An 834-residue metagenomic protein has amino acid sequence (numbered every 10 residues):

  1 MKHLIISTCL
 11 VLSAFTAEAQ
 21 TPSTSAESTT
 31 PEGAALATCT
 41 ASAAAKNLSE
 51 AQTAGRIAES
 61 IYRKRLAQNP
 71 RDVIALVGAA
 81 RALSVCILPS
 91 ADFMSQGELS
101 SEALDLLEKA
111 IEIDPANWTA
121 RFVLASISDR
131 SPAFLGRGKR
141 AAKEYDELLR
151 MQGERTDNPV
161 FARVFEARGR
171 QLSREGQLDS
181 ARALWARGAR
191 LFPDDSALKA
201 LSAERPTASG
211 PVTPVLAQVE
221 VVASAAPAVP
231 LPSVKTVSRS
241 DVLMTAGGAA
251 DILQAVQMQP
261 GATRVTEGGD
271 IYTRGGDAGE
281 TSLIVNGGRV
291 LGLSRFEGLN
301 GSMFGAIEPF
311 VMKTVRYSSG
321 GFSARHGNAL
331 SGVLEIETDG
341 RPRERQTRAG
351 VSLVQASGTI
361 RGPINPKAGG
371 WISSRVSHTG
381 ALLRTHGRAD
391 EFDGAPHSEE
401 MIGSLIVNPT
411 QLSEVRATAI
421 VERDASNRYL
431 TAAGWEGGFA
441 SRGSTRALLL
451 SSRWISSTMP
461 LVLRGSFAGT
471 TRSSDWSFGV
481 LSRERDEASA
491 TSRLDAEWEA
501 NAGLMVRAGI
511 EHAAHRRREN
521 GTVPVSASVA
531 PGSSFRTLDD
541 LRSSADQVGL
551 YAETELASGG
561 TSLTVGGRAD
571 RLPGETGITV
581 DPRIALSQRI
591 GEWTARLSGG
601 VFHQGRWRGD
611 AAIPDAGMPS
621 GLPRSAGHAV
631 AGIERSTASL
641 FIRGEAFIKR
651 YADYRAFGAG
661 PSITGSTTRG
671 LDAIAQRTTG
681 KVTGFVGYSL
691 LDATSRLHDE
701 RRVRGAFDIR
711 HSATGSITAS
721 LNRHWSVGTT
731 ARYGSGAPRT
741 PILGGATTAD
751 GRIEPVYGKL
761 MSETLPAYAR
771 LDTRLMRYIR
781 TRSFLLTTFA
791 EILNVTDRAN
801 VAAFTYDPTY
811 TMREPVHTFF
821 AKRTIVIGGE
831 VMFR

Functional and structural regions predicted by a protein language model:
E220-T281, G287-F322, V333, D339 (+1 more regions): Periplasmic N-terminal accessory/gating domains of Gram-negative outer-membrane beta-barrel systems
G301-G305, K313-S323, G332-G362, I372-S374 (+3 more regions): Short strand-turn segments of transmembrane beta-barrel domains in outer membranes, especially the first one or two
R348, V354-V376, D390-A425, F439-V462 (+1 more regions): Transmembrane beta-barrel wall of Gram-negative outer-membrane proteins
V462-D475, R589-G591, A595-S598, P623-R669 (+3 more regions): Membrane-embedded beta-barrel scaffold of Gram-negative outer-membrane proteins
E497-R507, E511-A513, R536-K649, S689 (+1 more regions): Structural signature of Gram-negative outer-membrane beta-barrels, strongest in the C-terminal barrel of TonB-dependent
R518-A530, L586-V630, A646-P661, T730-D750 (+1 more regions): Surface-exposed extracellular loop regions of Gram-negative outer-membrane beta-barrel proteins, predominantly
A557-S562, I648-R650, S662-L743, E830: Gram-negative outer-membrane beta-barrel transporters
Y733-D750, M776-R834: C-terminal beta-signal and adjacent terminal beta-strands/loops of Gram-negative outer-membrane beta-barrel proteins
